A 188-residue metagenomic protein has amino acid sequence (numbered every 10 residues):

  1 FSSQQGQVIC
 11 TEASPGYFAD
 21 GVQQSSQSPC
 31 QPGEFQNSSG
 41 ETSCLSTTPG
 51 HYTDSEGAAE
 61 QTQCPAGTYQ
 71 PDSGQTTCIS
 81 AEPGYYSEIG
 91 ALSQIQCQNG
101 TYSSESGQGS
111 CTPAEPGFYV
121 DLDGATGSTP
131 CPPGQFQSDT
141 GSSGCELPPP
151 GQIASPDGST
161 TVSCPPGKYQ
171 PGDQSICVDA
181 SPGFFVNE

Functional and structural regions predicted by a protein language model:
F1-E188: Disulfide-rich, cysteine-dense extracellular ectodomains and adjacent flexible linkers of secreted and cell-surface
